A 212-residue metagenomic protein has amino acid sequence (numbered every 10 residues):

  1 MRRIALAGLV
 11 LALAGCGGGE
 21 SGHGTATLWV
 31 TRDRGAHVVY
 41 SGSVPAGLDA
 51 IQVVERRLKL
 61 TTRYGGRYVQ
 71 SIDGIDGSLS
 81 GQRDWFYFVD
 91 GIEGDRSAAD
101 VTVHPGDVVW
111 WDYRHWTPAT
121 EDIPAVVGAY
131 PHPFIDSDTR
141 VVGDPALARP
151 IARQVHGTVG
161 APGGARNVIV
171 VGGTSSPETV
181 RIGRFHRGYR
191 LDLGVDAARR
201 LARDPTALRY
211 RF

Functional and structural regions predicted by a protein language model:
M1-A14: Sec-dependent bacterial lipoprotein signal peptides
C16-F212: Ubiquitin-like/PB1-type beta-grasp interaction modules and other compact soluble beta-rich domains
